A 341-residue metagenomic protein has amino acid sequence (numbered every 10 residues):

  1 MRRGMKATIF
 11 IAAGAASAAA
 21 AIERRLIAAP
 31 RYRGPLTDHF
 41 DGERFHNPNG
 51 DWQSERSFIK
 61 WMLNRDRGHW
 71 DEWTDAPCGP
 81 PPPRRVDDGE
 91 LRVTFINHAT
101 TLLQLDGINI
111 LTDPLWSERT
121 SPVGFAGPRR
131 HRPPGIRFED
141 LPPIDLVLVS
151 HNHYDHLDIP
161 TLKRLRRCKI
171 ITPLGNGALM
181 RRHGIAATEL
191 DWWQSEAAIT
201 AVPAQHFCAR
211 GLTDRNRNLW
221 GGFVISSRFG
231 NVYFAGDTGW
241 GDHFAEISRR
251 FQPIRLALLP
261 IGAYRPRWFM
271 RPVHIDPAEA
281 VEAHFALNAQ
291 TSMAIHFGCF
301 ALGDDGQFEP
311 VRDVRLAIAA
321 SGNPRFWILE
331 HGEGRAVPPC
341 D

Functional and structural regions predicted by a protein language model:
G4-D140, I225-F234, R255-G262: Metallo-beta-lactamase
E23-G34, F40-G42, L146, K169-I171 (+3 more regions): Cap/insert and terminal regions of metallo-dependent hydrolase folds
R67-D88, T172-G230, R312-P339: Metallo-beta-lactamase
H98-D106, A197-R255, R271-E279: Catalytic core of the metallo-beta-lactamase
L103, D113, H151, D158 (+6 more regions): Divalent metal-coordination and catalytic microenvironments
P114-W116, H151-N152, A204-H206, G236-T238 (+2 more regions): Active-site metal-binding loops of divalent metal-dependent hydrolases
W116-P134, A209-D214, R265-V273, A301: Acidic/histidine-rich helix-loop elements that form or flank divalent-metal/phosphate-binding sites at the catalytic
F125-T172, Q252-L258: Active-site metal-binding motif and surrounding structural segment of the metallo-beta-lactamase
